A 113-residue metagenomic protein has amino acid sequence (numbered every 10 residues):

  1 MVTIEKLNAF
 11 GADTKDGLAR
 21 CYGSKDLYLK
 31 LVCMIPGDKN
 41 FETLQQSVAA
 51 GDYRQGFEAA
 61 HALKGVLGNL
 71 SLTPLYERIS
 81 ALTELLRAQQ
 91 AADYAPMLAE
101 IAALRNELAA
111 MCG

Functional and structural regions predicted by a protein language model:
M1-E58, A62-G113: Two-component system phosphorelay core
